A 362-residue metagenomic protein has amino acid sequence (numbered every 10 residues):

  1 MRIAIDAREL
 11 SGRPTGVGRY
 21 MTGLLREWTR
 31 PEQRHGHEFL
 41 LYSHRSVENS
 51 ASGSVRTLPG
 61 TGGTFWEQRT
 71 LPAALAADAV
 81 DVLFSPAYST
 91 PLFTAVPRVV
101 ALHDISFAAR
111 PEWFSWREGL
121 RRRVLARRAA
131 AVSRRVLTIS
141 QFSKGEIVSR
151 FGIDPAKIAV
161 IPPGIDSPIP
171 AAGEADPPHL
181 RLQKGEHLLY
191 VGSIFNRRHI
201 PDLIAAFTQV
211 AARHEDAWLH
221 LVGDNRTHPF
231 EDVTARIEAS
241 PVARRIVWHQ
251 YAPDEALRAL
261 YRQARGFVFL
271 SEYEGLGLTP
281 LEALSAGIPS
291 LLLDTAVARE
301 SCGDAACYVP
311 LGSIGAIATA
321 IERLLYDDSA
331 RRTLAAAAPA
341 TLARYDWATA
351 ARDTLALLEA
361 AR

Functional and structural regions predicted by a protein language model:
M1-R362: Carbohydrate transferase catalytic cores enriched for Leloir-type hexosyltransferases
